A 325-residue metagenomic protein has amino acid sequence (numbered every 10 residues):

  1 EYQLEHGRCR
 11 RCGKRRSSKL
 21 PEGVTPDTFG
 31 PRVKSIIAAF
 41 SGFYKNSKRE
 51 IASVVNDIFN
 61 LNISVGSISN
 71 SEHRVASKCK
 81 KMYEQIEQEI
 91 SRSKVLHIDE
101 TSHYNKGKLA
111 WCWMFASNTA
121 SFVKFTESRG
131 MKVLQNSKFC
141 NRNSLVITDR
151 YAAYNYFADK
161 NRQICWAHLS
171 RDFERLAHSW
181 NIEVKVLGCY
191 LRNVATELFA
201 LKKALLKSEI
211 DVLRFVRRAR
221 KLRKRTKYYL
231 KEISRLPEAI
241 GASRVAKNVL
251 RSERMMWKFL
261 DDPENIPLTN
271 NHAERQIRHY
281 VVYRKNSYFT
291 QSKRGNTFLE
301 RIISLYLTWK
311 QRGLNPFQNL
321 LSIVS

Functional and structural regions predicted by a protein language model:
E1-L4: Short, flexible, mixed-charge glycine/proline-rich loop motifs that serve as phosphate/nucleic-acid-contacting
H6-S325: Catalytic center-proximal scaffold of phosphoryl-transfer enzymes
